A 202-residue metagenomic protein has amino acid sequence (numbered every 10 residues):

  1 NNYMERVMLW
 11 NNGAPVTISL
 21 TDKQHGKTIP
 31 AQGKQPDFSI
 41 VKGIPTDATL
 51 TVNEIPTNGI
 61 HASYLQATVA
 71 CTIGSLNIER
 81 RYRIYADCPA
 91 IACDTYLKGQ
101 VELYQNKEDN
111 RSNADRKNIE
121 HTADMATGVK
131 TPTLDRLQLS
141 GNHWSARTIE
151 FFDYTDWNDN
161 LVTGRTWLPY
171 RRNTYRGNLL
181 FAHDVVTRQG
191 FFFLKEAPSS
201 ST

Functional and structural regions predicted by a protein language model:
N1-R6, W10: Mature N-terminal segment immediately following signal peptide/propeptide cleavage in secreted/periplasmic
V16-G74, I78-T202: Polysaccharide-binding surfaces and accessory modules of carbohydrate-active proteins
